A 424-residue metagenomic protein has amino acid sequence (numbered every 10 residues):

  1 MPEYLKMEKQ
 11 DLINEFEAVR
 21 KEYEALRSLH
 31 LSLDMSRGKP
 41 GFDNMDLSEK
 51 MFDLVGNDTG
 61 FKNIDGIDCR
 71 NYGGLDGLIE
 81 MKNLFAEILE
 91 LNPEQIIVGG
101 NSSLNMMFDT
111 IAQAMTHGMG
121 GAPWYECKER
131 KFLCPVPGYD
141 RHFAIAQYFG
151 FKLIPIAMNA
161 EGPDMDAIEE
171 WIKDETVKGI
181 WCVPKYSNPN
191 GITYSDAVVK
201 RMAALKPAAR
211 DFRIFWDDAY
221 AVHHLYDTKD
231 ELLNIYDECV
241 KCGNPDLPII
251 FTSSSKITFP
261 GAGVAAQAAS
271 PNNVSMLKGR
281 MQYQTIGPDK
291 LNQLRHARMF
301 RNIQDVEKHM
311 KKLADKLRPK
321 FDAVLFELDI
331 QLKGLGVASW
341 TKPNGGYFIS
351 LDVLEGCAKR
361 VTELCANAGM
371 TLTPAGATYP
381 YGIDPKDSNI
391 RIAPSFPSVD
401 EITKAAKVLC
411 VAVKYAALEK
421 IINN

Functional and structural regions predicted by a protein language model:
P2-D76, A86-E87, N367-M370: N-terminal "arm"/small-domain region of PLP-dependent enzymes with the aminotransferase-like
G38-F42, S103-L104, G138-D140, E161 (+10 more regions): Short, solvent-exposed loop/turn segments at secondary-structure junctions
I67-R210, A221-G243, V408-C410, K414-N423: Conserved core of the PLP fold type I
G99, D237-R318, I330-Q331, L418: Conserved core segment of the aminotransferase class I/II
K311-L325, V337-D352, A366: Conserved glycine-rich beta-strand-loop-beta hairpin in the small C-terminal domain of fold type I
S350-E355, L372-K414: Conserved PLP-binding active-site segment of the aspartate aminotransferase-like
V361-N367, A405-C410: Short amphipathic alpha-helices in soluble, non-transmembrane regions that often serve as interface/regulatory elements
